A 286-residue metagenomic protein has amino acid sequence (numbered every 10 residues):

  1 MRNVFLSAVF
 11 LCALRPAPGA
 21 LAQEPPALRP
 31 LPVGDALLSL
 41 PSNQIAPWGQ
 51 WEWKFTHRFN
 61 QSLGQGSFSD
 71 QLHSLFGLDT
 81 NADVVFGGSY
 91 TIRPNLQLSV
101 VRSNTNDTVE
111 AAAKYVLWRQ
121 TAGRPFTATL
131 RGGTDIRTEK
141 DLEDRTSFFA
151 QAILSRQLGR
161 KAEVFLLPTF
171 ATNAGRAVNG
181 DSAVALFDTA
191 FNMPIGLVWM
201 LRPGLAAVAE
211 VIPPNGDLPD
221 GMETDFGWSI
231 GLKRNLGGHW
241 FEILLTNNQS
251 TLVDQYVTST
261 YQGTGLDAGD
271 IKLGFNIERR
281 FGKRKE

Functional and structural regions predicted by a protein language model:
M1-P30, R284-E286: Cleavable N-terminal export/targeting peptides
Q23-E139, R145-A150, S155-G175, N179-S182 (+4 more regions): Transmembrane beta-barrel domains of Gram-negative outer membranes and organellar outer membranes
V184-L186, P194: Pocket-lining segment of extracytoplasmic ligand-binding domains
P194-I195, A206: Long, charge-rich amphipathic alpha-helical coiled-coil "stalk/tentacle" segments that mediate oligomerization
A209-V211: Compact recognition or signaling/catalytic modules
